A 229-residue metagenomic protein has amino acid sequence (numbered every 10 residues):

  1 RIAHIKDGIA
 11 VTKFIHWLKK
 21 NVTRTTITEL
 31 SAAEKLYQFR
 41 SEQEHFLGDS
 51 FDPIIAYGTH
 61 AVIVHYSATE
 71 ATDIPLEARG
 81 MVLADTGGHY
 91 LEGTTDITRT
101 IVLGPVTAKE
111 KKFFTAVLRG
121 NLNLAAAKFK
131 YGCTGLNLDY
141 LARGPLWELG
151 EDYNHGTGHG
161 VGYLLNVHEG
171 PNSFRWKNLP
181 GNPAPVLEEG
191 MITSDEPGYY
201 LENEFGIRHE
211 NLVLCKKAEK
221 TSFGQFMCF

Functional and structural regions predicted by a protein language model:
R1-F229: Active-site neighborhoods and metal-handling regions in enzymes and metal-associated proteins
